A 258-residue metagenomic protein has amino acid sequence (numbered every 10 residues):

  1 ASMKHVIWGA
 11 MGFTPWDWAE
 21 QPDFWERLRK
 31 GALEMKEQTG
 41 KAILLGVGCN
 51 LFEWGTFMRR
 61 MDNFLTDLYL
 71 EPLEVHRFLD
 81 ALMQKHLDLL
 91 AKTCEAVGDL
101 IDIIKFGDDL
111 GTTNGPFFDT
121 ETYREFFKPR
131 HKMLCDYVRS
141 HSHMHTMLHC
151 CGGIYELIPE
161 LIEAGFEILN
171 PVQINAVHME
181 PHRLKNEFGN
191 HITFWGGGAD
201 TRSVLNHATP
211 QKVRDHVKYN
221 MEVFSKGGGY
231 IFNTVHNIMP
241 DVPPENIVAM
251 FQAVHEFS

Functional and structural regions predicted by a protein language model:
S2-S258: Active-site loop segments of alpha/beta catalytic cores
